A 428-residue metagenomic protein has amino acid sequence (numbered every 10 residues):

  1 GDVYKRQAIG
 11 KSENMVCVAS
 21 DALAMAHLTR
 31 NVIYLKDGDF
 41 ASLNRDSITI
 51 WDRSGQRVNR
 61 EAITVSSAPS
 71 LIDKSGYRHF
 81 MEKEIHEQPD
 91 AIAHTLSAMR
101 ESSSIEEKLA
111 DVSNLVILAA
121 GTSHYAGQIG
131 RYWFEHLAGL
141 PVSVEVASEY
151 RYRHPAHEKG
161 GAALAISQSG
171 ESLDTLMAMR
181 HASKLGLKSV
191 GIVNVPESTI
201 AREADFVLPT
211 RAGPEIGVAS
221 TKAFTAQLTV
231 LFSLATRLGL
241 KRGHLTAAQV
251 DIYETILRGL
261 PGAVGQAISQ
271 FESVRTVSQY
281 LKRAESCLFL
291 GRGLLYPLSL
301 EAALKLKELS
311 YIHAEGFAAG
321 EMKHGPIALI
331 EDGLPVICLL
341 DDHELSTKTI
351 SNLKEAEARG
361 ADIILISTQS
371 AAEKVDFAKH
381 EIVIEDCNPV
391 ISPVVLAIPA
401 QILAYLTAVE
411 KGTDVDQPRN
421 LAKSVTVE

Functional and structural regions predicted by a protein language model:
V3-Y4: Short, small-residue-biased leader/transition segments that mark boundaries at the very start of proteins
K11-N14, L43-S47, D52-G55, Q369: Short acidic-glycine loop/turn motifs at beta-strand connectors
M15-D37: A conserved acidic, glycine/proline-rich C-terminal tail/linker
V32-I33, F40-S42, D73, E84 (+8 more regions): Replace "in large, NTP-powered and nucleic-acid-processing enzymes" with "in large, NTP-powered factors and other
I48-E107: Catalytic P-loop NTP-binding/switch module of NTPases
G55, C387-E428: Generic C-terminus detector
M81, E87-V116, F206-P335, A408-E428: Active-site phosphate/pyrophosphate-binding segments
A110-G259, L339-I384, L403, K411: Glycine-rich phosphate-binding loops that contact phosphosugars or nucleotide phosphates
